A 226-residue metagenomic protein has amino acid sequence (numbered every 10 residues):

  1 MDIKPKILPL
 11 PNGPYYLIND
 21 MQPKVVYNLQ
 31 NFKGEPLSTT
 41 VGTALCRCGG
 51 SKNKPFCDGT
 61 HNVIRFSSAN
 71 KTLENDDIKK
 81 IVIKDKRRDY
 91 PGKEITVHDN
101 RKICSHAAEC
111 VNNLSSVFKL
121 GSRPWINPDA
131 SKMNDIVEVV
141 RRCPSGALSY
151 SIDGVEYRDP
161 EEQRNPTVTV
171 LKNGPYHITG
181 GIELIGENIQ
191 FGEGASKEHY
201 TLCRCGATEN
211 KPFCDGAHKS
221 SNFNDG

Functional and structural regions predicted by a protein language model:
M1-M21, P160-E161, T167-V170, G180-G181: Short helix-coil boundary/hinge micro-motifs
L10-K33, N112: The feature marks the first
P11, K33-R47, K84-H106, K119-E138 (+3 more regions): Ferredoxin-like iron-sulfur electron-transfer modules
Y15-L17, T43-C46, P55-C57, L148 (+3 more regions): Short, structured motif recognition centered on aromatic/hydrophobic residues
P23-V26, S116-I126, E183-E187: Short recognition patches in nucleic-acid-associated and regulatory proteins
K54-I64, S105-R123, V140-G154, K211-N222: Iron-sulfur cluster-binding cysteine motifs and their immediate structural context in ferredoxin-like electron-transfer
H61-I78, L120-K132, E156-R164, H218-G226: Short cysteine/histidine-rich metal-coordination sites, predominantly Zn2+-binding motifs
I95-A107, P166-I189: Surface-exposed interaction/gating patches
